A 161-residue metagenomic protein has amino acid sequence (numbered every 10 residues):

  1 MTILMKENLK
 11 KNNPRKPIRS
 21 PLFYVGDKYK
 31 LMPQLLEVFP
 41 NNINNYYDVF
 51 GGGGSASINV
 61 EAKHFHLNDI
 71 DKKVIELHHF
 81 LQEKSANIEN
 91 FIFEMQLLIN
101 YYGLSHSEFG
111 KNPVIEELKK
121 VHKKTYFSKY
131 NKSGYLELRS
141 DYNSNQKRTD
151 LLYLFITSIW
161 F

Functional and structural regions predicted by a protein language model:
M1-F50, S55-A56, V60: S-adenosyl-L-methionine
K63-F161: Class I S-adenosyl-L-methionine-dependent methyltransferase module
